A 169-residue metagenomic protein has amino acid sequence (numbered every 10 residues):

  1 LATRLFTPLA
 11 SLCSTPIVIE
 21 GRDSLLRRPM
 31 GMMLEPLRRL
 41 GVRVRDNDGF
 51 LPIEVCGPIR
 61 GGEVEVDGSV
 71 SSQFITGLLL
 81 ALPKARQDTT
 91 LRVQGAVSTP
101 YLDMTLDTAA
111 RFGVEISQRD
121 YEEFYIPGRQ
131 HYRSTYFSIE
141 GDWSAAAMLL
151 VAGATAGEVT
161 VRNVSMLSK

Functional and structural regions predicted by a protein language model:
L1-K169: Structural preference for solvent-exposed beta-strand-turn elements and adjacent flexible terminal/loop segments within
